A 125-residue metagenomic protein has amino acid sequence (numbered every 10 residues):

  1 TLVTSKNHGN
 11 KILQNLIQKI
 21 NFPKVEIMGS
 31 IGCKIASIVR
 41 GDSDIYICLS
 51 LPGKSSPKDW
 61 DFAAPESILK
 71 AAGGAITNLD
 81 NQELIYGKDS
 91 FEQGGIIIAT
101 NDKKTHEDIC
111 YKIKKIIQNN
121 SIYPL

Functional and structural regions predicted by a protein language model:
T1-L125: An extended, acidic
